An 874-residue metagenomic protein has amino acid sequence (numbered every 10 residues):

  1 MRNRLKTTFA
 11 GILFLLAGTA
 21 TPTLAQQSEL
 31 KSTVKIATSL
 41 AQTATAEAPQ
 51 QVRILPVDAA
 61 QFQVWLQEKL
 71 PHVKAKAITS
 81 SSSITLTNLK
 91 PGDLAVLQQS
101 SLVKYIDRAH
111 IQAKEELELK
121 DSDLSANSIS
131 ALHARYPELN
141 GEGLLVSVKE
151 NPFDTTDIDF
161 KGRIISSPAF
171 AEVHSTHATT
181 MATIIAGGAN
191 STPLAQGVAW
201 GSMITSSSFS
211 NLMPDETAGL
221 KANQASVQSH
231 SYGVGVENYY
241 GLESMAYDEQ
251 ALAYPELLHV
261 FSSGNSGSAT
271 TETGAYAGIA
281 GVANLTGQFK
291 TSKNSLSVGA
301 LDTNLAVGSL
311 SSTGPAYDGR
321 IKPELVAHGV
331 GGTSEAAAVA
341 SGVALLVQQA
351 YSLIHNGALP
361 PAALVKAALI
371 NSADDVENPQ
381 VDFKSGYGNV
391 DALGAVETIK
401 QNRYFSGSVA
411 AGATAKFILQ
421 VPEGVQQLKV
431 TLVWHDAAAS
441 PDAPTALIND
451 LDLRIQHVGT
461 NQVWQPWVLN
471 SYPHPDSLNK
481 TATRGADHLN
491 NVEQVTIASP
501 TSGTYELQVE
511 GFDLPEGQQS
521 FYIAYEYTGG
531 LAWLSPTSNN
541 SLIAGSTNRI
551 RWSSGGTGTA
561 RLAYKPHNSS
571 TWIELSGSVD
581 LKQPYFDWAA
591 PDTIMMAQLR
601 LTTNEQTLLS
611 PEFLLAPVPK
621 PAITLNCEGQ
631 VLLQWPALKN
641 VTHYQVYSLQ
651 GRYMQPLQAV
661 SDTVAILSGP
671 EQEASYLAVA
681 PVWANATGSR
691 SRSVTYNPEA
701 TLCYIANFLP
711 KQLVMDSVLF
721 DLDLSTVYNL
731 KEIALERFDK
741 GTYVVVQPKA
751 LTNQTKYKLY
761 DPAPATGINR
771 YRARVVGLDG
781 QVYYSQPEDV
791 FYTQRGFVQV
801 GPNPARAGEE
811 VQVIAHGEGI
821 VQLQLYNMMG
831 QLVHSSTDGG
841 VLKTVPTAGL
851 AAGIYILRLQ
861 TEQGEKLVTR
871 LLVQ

Functional and structural regions predicted by a protein language model:
L5, F9-S82, P91-V146: Autoinhibitory N-terminal propeptides
A131-M213, N223-S226, E237-Y240, A253-L258 (+6 more regions): Subtilisin-like serine protease catalytic core
V236-N238, S244, S262-I321, H328-S334 (+3 more regions): Active-site-adjacent substrate-recognition loops and nearby beta-strands within hydrolase catalytic domains
G331, Q349-V425, A443: C-terminal subdomain of the subtilisin-like protease fold in secreted/lumenal serine endopeptidases
Q426-P444, L724: Short amphipathic, basic-aromatic surface patches that mediate peripheral association with negatively charged
I455-Y522, K582-Y585: Noncatalytic accessory or regulatory domains flanking protease catalytic cores in secreted, cell-surface, and selected
Y564-P566, H643-G651, T726-G801, R806-Q874: C-terminal outer-membrane/trafficking sorting elements
V618-Q630, I666-F797: Short, compositionally biased serine/threonine- and acidic-rich segments at solvent-exposed termini, linkers, or domain
